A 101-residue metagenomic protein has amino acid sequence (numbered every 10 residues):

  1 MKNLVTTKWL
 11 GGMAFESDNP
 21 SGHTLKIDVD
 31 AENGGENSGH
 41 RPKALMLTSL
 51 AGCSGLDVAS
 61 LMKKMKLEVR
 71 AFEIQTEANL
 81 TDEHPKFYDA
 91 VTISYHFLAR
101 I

Functional and structural regions predicted by a protein language model:
M1-T48, A59-I101: Extended beta-strand/beta-hairpin segments
C53-S54: Alpha-helical metal-binding/catalytic segments enriched in His/Glu/Asp
